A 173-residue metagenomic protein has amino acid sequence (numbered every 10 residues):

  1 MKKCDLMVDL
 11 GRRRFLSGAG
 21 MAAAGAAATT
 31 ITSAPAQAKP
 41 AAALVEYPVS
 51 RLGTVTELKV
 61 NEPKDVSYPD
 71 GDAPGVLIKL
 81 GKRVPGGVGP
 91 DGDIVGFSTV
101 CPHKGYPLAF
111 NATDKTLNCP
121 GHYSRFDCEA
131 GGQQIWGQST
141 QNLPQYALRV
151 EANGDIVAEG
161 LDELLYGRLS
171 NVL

Functional and structural regions predicted by a protein language model:
M1-A23: N-terminal secretory signal peptides and thylakoid transit peptides that target proteins across membranes
A23-T30: A generic secondary-structure signal for well-formed alpha-helical elements
A36-D114, P144, R149-L173: N-terminal pre-ligand scaffold of iron-sulfur
H103, H122-Y123: Histidine-centered divalent metal-coordination motifs
L108-T113, R125-G132: Iron-sulfur (Fe-S) cluster-binding segments and ferredoxin-like electron-carrier domains, especially [2Fe-2S]
K115-H122, Q133-L143: Short cysteine/histidine-rich metal-coordination sites, predominantly Zn2+-binding motifs
